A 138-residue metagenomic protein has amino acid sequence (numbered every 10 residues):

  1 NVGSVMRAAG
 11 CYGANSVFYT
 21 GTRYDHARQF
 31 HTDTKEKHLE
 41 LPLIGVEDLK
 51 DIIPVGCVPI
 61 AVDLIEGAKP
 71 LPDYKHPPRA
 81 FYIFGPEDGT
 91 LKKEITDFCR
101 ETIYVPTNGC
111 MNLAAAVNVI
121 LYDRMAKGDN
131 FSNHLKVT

Functional and structural regions predicted by a protein language model:
N1, A9, I83, A116: Conserved RecA-like P-loop NTPase ATPase core
V2-D63, M125-N130, H134-V137: RNA substrate-binding interface of SAM-dependent RNA methyltransferases
G10-C11, F98-L135: Structured adenosyl-cofactor binding patch, chiefly the S-adenosyl-L-methionine
T22-Y24, P86-G89, P106-M111: Short, acidic/turn-prone active-site loops that include or flank metal/cofactor- and phosphate-binding residues
R28-T32, P72-Y74, A115-A116: Short secondary-structure transition/capping segments
D48-I53, G67-K69, C110-N112: A short acidic, often aromatic-flanked loop/helix-cap motif at beta-alpha or helix-coil junctions that lines enzyme
L49-G56, Y74, T96, V105: Alpha-helix C-terminal capping segments
I65-I103: Active-site/ligand-binding-proximal alpha/beta "capping" segment
